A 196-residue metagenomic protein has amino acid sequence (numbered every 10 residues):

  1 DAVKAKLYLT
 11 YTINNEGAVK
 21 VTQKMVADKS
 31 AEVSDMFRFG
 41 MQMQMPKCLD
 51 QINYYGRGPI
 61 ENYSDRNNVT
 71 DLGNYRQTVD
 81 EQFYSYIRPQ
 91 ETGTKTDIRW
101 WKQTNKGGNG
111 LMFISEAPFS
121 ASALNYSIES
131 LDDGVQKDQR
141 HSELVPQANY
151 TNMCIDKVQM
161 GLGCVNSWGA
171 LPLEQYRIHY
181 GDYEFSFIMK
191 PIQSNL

Functional and structural regions predicted by a protein language model:
D1-L196: Beta-strand/loop-rich accessory regions of lumenal/periplasmic or secreted enzymes, predominantly carbohydrate-active
